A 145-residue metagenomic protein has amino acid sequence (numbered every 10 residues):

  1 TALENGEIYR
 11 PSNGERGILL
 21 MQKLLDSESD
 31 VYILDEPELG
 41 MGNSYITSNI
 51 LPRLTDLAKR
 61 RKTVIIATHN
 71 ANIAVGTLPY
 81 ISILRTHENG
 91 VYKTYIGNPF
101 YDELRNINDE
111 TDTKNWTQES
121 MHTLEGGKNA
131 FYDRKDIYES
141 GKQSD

Functional and structural regions predicted by a protein language model:
A2-Q22, P37-T47: Conserved ABC ATPase signature
R10, L20, I33, I65 (+1 more regions): Structured core elements
R16, D26, E38-L39, A71-N72 (+1 more regions): Short, glycine-/Ser/Thr-/acidic-enriched flexible segments
Q22-L24, V75: Short, hydrophobic, well-ordered secondary-structure elements
L24-D30: A short, proline-enriched helix->beta-strand linker immediately N-terminal to the Walker B motif in ABC-type P-loop
S27, L39, N43, P52 (+1 more regions): Conserved helix-loop functional segments at active or binding sites
D30-E36: Catalytic Walker B motif of ABC-type/P-loop ATPase nucleotide-binding domains
I46-D145: C-terminal lobe/lid and adjacent interdomain/linker elements of RecA-like ASCE P-loop ATPase modules
